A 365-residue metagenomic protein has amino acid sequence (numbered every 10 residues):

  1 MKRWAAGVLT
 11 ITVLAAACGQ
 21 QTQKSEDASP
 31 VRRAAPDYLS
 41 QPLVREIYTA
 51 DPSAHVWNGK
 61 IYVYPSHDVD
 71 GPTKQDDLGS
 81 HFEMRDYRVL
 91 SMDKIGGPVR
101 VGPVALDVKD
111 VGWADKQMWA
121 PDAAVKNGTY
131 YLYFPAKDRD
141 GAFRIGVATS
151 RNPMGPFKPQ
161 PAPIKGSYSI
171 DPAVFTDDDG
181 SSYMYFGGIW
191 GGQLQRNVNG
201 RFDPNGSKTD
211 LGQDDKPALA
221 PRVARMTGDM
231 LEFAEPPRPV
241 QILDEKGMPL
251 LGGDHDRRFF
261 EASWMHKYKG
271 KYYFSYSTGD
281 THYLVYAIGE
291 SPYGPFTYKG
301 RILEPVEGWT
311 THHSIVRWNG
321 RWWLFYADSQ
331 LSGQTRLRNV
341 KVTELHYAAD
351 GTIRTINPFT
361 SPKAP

Functional and structural regions predicted by a protein language model:
M1-V8: Bacterial N-terminal signal peptides that target proteins for export
I11-T12: Residue-level signal for mature regions of secreted extracellular proteins and peptides
A15-A17: C-terminal motif of bacterial Sec signal peptides marking the signal peptidase cleavage site
Q20-P365: Carbohydrate-active catalytic/glycan-binding domains of CAZyme proteins, especially the secreted or lumenal ectodomains
